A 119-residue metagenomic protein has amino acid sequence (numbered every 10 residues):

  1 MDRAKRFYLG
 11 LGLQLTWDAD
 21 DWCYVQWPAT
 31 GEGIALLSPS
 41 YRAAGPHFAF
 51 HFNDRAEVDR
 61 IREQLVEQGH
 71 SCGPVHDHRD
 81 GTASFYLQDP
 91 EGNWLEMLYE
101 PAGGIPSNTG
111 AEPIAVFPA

Functional and structural regions predicted by a protein language model:
M1-D2, A49-W94, A102: Vicinal oxygen chelate
M1-D2, F48, G103-A119: N-terminal beta-strand motif that seeds the catalytic metal site of vicinal oxygen chelate
M1-G33: Core segments of cupin and vicinal oxygen chelate
Q14-D21, H76, Y99-N108: Conserved catalytic-core motifs of GNAT/GCN5-like acyltransferases
A19-W22, A43-A44, R79-A83: Short acidic/glycine-enriched loop/turn segments that link adjacent beta-strands
Q26, L37-S38, H76, Q88 (+1 more regions): Residue-level detector of conserved, well-ordered beta-strand and adjacent loop positions that form binding/recognition
T30-A35, A44, E91-L95: Short, charged/polar, Gly/Pro-enriched secondary-structure boundary elements
S38-A43, P101-G103: A short, sequence-level motif marking secondary-structure junctions
